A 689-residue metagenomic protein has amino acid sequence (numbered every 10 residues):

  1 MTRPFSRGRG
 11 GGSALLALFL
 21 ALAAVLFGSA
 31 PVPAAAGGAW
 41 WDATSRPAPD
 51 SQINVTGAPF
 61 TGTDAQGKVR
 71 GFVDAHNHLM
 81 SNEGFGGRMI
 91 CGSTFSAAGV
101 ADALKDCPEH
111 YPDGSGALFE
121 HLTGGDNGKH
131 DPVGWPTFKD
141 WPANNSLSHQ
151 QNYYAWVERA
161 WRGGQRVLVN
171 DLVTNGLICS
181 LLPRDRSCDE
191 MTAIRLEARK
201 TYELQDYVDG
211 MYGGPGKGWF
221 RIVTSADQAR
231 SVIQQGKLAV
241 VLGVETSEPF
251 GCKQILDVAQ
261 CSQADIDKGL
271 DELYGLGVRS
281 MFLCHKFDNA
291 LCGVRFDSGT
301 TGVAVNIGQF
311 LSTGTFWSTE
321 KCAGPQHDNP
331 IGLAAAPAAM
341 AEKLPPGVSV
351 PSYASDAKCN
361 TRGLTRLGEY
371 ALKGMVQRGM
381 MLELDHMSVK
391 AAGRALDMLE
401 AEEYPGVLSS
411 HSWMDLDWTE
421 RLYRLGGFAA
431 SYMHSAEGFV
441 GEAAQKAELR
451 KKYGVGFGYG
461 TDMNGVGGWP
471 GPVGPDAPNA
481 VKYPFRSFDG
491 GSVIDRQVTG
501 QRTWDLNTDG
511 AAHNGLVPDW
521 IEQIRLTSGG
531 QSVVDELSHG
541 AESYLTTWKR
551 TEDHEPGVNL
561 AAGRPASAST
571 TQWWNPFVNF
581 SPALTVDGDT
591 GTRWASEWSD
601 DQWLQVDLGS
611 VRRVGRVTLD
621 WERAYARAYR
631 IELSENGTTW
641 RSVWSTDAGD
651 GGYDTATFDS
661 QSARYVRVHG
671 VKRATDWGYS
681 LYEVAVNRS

Functional and structural regions predicted by a protein language model:
T2-A35: Secretory targeting and sorting signals
L26, G557-G609, D620-Y625, S645-A648 (+2 more regions): Disordered, acidic Ser/Thr/Pro-rich linker "stalks" and the adjacent N-terminal cap of the next globular domain
A35-T361, R366-K373, A392-E400, V407 (+1 more regions): N-terminal hydrophobic targeting/anchoring segments and the immediately downstream early-domain regions of hydrolases
R612-R623, V668: A short beta-strand element within beta-rich, extracytoplasmic domains of secreted/secretory-pathway proteins
Y629-I631: Short beta-strand elements bearing conserved aromatic residues within extracellular beta-rich modules
R641-D659: Extracellular carbohydrate recognition and processing domains and analogous Trp-centered ligand-binding platforms
H669-D676: Short beta-strand-plus-loop segments that form exposed binding edges in beta-rich domains
